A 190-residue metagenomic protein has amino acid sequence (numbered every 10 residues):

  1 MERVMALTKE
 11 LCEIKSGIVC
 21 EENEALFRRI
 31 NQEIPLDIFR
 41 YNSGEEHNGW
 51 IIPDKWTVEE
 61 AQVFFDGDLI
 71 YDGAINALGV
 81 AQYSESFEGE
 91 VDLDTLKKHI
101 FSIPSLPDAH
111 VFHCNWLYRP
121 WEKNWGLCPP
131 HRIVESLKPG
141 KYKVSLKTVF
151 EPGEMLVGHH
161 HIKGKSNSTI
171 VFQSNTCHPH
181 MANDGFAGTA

Functional and structural regions predicted by a protein language model:
M1-A190: N-terminal hydrophobic/helix-forming segments and targeting peptides
